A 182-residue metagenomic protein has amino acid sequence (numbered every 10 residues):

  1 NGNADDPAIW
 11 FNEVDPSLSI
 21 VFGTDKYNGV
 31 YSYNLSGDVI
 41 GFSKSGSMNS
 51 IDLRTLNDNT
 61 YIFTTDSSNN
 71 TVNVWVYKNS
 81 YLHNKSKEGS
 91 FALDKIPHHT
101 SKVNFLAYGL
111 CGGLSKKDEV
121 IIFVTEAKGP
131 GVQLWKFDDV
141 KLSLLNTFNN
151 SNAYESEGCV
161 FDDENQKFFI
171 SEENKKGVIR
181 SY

Functional and structural regions predicted by a protein language model:
N1, G41-G46, P97-N104, T147-A153: Surface loop/turn motifs at the tips and blade-to-blade linkers of beta-strand repeat domains
N1-G29, S47-N49, S115: Beta-strand-rich domains and repeat architectures in extracellular enzymes and scaffolds, especially beta-propellers
P7, I51-L53, L110-G112, C159: Hydrophobic core register within WD40 beta-propeller blades
N12-V14, I40, V74-E88, L134-L142 (+1 more regions): Short loop/turn segments immediately following beta-strands, especially the blade-tip and inter-blade linker loops
L18-S19, D58-T60, D118-V120, E164-Q166: Short coil/turn segments that connect the beta-strands within blades of beta-propeller domains
D25-K26, T65-S67, T125-G129, E172-N174: Short loop/turn segments immediately following the C-termini of beta-strands
L35-V72, F91-I96: Blade-loop segments of beta-propeller domains
T71-V120, T125: Asp-box/WD-like beta-propeller blade repeats and closely related beta-sheet repeat scaffolds
